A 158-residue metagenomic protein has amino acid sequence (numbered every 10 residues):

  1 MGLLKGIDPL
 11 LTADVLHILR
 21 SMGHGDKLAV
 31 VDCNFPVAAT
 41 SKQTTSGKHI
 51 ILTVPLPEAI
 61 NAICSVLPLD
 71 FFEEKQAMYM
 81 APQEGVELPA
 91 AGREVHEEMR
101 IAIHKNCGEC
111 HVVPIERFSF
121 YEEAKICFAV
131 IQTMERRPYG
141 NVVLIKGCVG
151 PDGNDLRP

Functional and structural regions predicted by a protein language model:
M1-L52: Long, hydrophobic N-terminal alpha-helical segment
L3, I7, L11-V15, P55-A59 (+4 more regions): General structural feature for long, well-ordered alpha-helical segments within catalytic domains of soluble enzymes
H17-G25, S65-L69, I101-K105, L144: Short, intrinsically disordered, mixed-charge
G23-D26, T45-S46, K75, K125-C127 (+1 more regions): Short coil/turn connectors at secondary-structure junctions
L28-V30, Y79, F128-Q132: Short hydrophobic beta-strand segments
Q43-T44, E74-P82: Acidic/polar active-site rim loop that often engages polyanionic ligands
L52-E74: Long, charge-dense
E84-P158: Glycine-rich, aromatic-bearing surface loops/beta-hairpins
